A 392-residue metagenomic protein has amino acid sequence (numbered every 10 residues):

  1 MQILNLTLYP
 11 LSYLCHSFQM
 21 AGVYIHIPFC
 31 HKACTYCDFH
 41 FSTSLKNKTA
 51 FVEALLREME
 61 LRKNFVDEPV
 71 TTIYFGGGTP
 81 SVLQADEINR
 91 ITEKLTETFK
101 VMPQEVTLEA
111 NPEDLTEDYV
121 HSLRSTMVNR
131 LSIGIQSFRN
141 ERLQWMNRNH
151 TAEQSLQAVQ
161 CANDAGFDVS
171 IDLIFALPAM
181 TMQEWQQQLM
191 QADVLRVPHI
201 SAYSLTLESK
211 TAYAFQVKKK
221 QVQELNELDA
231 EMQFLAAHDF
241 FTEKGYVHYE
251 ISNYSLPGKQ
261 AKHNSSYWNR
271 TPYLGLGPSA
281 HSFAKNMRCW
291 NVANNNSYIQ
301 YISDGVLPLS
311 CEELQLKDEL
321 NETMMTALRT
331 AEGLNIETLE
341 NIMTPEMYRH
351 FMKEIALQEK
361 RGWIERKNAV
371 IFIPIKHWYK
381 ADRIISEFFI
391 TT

Functional and structural regions predicted by a protein language model:
F18-G22, F41-R62, E68-P345: C-terminal scaffold of the Radical SAM
P28-F39: Local cysteine-cluster metal-coordination motifs and their immediate loop/turn environment, predominantly Fe-S cluster
I355-E359: Basic amphipathic alpha-helical segments that dock to polyanions
K360-A369: A short, conserved structural fragment
V370-P374: Minor-groove-contacting beta-hairpin "wing" of winged helix-turn-helix DNA-binding domains
W378-T392: Short, amphipathic alpha-helical interaction segments positioned at domain boundaries
